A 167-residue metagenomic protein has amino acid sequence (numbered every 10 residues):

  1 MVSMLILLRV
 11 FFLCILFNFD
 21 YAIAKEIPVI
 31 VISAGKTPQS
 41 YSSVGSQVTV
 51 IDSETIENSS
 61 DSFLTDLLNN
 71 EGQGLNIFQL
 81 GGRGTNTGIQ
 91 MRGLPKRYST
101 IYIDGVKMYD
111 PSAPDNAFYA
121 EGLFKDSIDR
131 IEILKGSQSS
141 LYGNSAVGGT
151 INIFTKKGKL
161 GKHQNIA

Functional and structural regions predicted by a protein language model:
M1-K25: Cleavable N-terminal targeting peptides that direct proteins into the secretory/outer-membrane pathway or into
I27-V29, S43-S46, G72, G84-N86 (+4 more regions): Extracytoplasmic
V29-S59, G88: N-terminal periplasmic "start-of-domain" segments of outer-membrane beta-barrel proteins
T37-Q39, L75-N76, Y98, M108-D110 (+1 more regions): Short beta-strands and strand-coil junctions in structured, solvent-facing domains, enriched
V48, S53, D61, T65-N69 (+1 more regions): Extracytoplasmic/secreted envelope proteins and their assembly/folding machinery, especially bacterial periplasmic
L64-L68, T87-Q90, S99-Y102, F118-F124 (+2 more regions): N-terminal periplasmic accessory domains that precede and gate Gram-negative outer-membrane beta-barrel machines
T65, N69-K107, D129: Extracytoplasmic beta-strand/coil segments of soluble accessory domains associated with Gram-negative outer-membrane
K107-K135: Short acidic/polar hinge/loop motifs at secondary-structure boundaries that mediate gating or recognition
